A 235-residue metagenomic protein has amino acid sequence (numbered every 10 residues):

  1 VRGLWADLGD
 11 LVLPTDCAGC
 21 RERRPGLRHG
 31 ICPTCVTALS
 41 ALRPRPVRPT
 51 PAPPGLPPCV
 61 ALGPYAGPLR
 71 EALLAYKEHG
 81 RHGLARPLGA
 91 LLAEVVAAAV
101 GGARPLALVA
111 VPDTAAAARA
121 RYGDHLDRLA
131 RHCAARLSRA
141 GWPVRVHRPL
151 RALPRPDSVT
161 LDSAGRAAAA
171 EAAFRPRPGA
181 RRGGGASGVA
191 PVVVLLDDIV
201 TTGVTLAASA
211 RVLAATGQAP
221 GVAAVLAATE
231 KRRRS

Functional and structural regions predicted by a protein language model:
V1-S235: Glycine-rich phosphate/pyrophosphate-handling loop used in enzymes and phosphotransfer proteins
